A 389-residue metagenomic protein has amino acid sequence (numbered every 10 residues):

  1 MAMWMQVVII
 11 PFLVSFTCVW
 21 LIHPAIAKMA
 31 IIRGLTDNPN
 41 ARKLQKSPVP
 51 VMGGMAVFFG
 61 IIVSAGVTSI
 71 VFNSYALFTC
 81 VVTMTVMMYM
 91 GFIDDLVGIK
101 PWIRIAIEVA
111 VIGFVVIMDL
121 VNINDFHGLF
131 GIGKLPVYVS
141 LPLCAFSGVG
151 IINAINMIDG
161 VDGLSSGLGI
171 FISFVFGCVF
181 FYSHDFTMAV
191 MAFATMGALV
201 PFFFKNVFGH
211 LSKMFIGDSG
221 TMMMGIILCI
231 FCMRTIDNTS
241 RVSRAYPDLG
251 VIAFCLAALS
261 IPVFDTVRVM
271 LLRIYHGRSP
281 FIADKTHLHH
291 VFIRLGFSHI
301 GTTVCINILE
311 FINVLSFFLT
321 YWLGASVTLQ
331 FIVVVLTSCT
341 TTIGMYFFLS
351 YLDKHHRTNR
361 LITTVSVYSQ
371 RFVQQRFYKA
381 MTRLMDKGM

Functional and structural regions predicted by a protein language model:
A2-M29, R33-G34, F58-S74, F78-Y89 (+2 more regions): Alpha-helical transmembrane segments
N38-M52, K213: Juxtamembrane helix-capping/reentrant segments at transmembrane boundaries
L44-P50, F130-L141, V251-C255: Short aromatic-rich membrane-water interface segments that cap or initiate transmembrane helices in multi-pass membrane
V49-G66, G113-M118: A generic, lipid-embedded transmembrane alpha helix
V63-Y75, I93-I99, V116-F130, I236-T239: Transmembrane alpha-helix boundary signature
V82-M90, I107-N122, L143-N153, G169-V175 (+1 more regions): Membrane-embedded alpha-helical core segments of multi-pass
V97, D125-L135, F297, F318 (+1 more regions): Membrane interface segments of multi-pass transport proteins and intramembrane proteases
